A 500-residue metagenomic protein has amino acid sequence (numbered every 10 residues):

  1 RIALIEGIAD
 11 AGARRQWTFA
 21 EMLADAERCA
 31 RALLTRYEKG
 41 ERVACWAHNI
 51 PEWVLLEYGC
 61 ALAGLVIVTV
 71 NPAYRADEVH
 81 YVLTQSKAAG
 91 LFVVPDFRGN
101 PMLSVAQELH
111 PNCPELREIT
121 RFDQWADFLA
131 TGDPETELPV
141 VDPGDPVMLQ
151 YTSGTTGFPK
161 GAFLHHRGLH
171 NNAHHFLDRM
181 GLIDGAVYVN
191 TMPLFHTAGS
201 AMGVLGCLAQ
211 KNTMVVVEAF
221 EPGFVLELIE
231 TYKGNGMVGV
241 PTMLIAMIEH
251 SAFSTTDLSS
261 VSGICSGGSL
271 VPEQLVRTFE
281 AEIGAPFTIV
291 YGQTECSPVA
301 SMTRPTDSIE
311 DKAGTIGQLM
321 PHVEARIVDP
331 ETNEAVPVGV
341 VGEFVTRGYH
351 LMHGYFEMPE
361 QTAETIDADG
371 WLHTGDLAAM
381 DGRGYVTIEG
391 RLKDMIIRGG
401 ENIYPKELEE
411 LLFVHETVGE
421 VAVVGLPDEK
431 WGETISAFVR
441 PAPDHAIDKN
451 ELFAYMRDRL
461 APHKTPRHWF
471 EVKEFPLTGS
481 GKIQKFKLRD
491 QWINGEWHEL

Functional and structural regions predicted by a protein language model:
A3-Y37, E41-Y58, R75-H80, A126-D127 (+2 more regions): Conserved AMP-binding/adenylate-forming core of the ANL superfamily
Q16-A20, V147-N171: Conserved AMP-binding A3 loop
L34-T35, L65-D127, P443-H445: Structural core segment of the AMP-binding/adenylate-forming
Y74-E108, N172-V189, E221-N235: Conserved ATP-dependent adenylate/AMP-binding module captured primarily in the ANL superfamily
Y74-H80, T84, L91-P95, M237 (+6 more regions): AMP-binding/adenylate-forming catalytic core of the ANL superfamily
T120, D133-Y151, F158, R179-V187: Conserved pre-ATP/AMP-binding loop-to-beta segment of ANL
H170-V187, F195-G236, L244, E249-S251: Conserved AMP-binding/adenylation subdomain of ANL enzymes
M180, A209, T231-G239, I248-D311 (+1 more regions): Gly/Ser/Thr-rich phosphate-binding loop
